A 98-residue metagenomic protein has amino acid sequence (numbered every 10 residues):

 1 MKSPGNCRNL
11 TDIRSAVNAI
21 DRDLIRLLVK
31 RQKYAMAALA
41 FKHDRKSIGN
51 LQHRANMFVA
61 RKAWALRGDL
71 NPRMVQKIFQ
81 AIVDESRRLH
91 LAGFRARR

Functional and structural regions predicted by a protein language model:
M1-R98: Domain-level signature for soluble enzymes in the chorismate/prephenate branch of the shikimate pathway
